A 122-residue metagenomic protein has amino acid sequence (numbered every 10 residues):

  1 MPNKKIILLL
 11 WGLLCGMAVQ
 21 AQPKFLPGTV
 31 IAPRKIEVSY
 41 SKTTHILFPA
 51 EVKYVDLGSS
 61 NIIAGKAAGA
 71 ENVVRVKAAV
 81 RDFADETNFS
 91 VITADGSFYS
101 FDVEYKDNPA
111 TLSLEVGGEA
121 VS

Functional and structural regions predicted by a protein language model:
M1-L8: Bacterial N-terminal signal peptides that target proteins for export
L8-G16: Bacterial N-terminal signal peptides
A21-S122: A general "mature secreted/periplasmic domain" signal
